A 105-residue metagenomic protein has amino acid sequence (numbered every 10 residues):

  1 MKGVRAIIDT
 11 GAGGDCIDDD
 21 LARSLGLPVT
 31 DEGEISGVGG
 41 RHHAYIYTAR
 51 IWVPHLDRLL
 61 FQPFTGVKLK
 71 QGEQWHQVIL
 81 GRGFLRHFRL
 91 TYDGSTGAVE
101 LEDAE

Functional and structural regions predicted by a protein language model:
M1-E105: Pepsin/retropepsin-fold aspartyl endopeptidases
